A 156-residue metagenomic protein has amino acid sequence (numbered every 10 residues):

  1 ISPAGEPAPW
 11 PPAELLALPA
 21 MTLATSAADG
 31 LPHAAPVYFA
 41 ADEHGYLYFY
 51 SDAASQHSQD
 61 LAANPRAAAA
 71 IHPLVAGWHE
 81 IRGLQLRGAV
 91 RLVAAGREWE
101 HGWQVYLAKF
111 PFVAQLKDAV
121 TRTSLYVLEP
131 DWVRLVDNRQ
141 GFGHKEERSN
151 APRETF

Functional and structural regions predicted by a protein language model:
I1-G5, W78-F156: Charged, gly/pro-rich active-site loop segments
I1-T22: Short, basic/aromatic recognition patches
W10, T22-D29, V75, P111-A119: Short helix-to-loop capping/linker segments positioned immediately adjacent to catalytic or ligand/cofactor-binding
L18-A53, L61, A67-P73, I81-R82: Short beta-strand segments
P19-A20, R66, P111, V133: Generic structural signal for secondary-structure transition and capping sites
S51, S58-Q59, A94, D137: Activation segment
D52-S55, A68-P73, W103-A114: Short acidic (Asp/Glu) patches
